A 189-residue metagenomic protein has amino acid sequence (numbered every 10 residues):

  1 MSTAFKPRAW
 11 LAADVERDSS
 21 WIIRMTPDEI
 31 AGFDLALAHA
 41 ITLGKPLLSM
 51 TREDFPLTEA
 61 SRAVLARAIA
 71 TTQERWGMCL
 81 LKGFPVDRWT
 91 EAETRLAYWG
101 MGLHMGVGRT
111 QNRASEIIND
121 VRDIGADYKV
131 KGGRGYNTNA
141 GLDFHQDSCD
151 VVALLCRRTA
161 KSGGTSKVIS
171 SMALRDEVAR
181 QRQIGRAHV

Functional and structural regions predicted by a protein language model:
M1-R186: Non-heme Fe(II) oxygenase catalytic core, chiefly the N-lobe of the double-stranded beta-helix
